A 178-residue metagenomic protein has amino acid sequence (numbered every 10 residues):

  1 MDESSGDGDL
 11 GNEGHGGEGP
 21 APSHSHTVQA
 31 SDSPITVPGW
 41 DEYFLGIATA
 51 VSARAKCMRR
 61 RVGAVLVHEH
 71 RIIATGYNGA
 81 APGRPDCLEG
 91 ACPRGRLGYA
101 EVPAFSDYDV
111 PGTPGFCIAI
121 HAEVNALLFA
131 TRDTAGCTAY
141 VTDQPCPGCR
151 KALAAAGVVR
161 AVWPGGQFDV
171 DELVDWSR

Functional and structural regions predicted by a protein language model:
M1-R178: Zinc-dependent deaminase catalytic domain
